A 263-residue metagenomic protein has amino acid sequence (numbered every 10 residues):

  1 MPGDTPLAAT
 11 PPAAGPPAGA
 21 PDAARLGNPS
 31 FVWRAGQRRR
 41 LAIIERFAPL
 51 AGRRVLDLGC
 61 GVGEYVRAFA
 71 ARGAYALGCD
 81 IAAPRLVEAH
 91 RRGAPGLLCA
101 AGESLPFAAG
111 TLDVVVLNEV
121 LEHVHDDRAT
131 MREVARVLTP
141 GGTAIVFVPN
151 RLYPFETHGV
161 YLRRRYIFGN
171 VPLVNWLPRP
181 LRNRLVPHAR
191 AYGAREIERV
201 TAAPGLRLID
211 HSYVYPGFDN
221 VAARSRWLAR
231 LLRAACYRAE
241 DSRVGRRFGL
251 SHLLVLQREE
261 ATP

Functional and structural regions predicted by a protein language model:
M1-A108, V114-N118, M131, R190-A191 (+3 more regions): Conserved N-terminal segment of class I S-adenosyl-L-methionine
N28-F31, A35, E64, H125-E133 (+2 more regions): S-adenosyl-L-methionine-dependent methyltransferase catalytic module, highlighting the catalytic core
G73, A82, R91, T111-D113 (+3 more regions): Surface-exposed beta-strand edges and their flanking turn/coil or helix-capping segments
A74, P95, G142, L206-R207: A structural micro-motif
G110, P140-G141, E259-T262: Short loop segments at secondary-structure junctions
E119-H123: A short His-aromatic
